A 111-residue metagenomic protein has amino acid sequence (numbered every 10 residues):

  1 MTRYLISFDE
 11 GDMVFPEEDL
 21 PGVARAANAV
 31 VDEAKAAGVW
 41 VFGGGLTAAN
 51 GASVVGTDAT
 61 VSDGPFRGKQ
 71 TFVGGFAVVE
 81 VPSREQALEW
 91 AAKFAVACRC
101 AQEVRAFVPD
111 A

Functional and structural regions predicted by a protein language model:
M1-A111: Conserved, structured core segments of small domains
